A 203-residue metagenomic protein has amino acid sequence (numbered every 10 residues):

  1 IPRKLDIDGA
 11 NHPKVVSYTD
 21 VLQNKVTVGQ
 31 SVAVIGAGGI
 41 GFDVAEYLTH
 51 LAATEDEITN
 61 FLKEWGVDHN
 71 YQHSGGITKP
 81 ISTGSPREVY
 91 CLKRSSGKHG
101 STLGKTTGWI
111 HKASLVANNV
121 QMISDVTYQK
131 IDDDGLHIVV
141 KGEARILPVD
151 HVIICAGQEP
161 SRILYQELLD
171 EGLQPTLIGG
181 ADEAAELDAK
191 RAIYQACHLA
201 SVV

Functional and structural regions predicted by a protein language model:
I1-L5, S124-G135: A conserved short coil-to-beta-strand element within the FAD-binding core of flavoproteins
P2-L103, H137-V203: Rossmann-like dinucleotide/flavin-binding elements
V16, L92, V116-Y128: A conserved beta-strand/loop element that lines the FAD pocket in flavoprotein oxidoreductases
T107-W109: Long, low-complexity alpha-helical segments
Q121, Q129-K130, P148, T176: Solvent-exposed, well-ordered amphipathic alpha-helical segments that flank/support binding or catalytic loops
